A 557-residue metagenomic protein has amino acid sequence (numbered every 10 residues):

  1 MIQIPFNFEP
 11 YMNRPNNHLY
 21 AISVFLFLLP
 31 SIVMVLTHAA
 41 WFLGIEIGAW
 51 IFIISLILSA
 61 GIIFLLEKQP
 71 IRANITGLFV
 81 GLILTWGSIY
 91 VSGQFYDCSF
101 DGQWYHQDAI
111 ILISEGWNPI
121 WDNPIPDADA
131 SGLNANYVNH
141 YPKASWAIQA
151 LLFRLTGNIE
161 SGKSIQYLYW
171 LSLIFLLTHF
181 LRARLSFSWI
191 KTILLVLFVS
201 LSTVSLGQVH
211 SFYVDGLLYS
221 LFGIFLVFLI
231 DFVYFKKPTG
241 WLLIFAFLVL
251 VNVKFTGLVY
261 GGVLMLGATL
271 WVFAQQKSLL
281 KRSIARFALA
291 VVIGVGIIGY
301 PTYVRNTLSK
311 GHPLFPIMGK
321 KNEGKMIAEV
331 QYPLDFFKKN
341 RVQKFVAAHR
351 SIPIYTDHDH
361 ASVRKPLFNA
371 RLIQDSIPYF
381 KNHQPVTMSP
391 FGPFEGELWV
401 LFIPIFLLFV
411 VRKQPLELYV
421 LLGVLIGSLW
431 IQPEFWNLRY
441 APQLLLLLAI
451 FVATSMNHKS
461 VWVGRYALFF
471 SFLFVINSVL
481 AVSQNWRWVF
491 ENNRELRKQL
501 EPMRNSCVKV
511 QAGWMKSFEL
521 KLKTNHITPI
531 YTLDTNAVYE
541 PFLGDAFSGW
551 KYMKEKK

Functional and structural regions predicted by a protein language model:
M1-A73: Membrane-embedded, hydrophobic transmembrane alpha-helices
M12, T76-T85, K236-F247, T256 (+5 more regions): Signature aromatic-anchored transmembrane alpha helix within multi-pass, membrane-resident enzymes that catalyze glycan
S31-V35, S59-E67, L151, S161-L185 (+1 more regions): Transmembrane-helix motifs of polytopic, lipid-linked glycan transferases
I53-I54, I111, V214-F222, L250-V253 (+2 more regions): Hydrophobic/aromatic-rich transmembrane helices and adjacent perimembrane loops
S88-T178, S211: Active-site lumenal/periplasmic loops and adjacent helix-entry segments of GT-C-fold, multi-pass membrane
S114, N118, D122-P124, A144-R154 (+1 more regions): Lumenal/periplasmic acceptor-binding loop at the mouth of the active site in multi-pass, GT-C-fold membrane enzymes
L185, F225-G240: Membrane-interface transmembrane helices that cradle and orient dolichyl/undecaprenyl
F469-I530: Membrane-embedded, lumen/periplasm-facing catalytic core of multi-pass transferases that use lipid-linked donors
